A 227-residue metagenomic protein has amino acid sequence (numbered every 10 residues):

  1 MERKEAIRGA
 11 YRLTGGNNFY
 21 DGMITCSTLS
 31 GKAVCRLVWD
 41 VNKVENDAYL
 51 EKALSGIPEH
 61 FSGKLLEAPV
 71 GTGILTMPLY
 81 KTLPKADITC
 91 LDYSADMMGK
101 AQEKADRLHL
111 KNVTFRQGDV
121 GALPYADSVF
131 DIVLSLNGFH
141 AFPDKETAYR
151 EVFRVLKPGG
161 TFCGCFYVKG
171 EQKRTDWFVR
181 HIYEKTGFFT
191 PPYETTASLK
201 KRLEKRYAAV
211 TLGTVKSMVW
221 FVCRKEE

Functional and structural regions predicted by a protein language model:
M1-E59, P78, R180: Conserved class I S-adenosyl-L-methionine
T14, M23, A33, L37-V38 (+3 more regions): C-terminal alpha-helical "lid/dimerization" subdomain adjacent to the S-adenosyl-L-methionine
K64, G159-T161: Short glycine-centered segments of the SAM/dcSAM-binding site in methyltransferase folds
K64-A122: Class I SAM-dependent methyltransferase SAM/SAH-binding core
G121-I132: A short acidic, Gly/Pro-enriched loop at the edge of an enzyme's catalytic core that lines a small-molecule cofactor
I132-D144: A short SAM/SAH-binding and catalytic strip from SAM-dependent methyltransferases
E146-P158: A short glycine-rich, Lys/Arg-flanked "PGG" loop and its adjoining helix->strand segment in the class I
V222-E227: C-terminal lobe and adjacent flexible extensions of AdoMet/dcAdoMet transferase-like proteins
